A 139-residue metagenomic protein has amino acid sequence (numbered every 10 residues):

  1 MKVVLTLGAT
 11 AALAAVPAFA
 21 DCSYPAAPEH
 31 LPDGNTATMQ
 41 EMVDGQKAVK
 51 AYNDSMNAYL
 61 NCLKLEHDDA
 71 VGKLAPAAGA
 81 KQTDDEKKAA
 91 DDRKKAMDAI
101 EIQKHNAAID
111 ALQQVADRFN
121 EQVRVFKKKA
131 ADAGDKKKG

Functional and structural regions predicted by a protein language model:
M1-G8: Bacterial N-terminal signal peptides that target proteins for export
L7, A27-P28, K87: A generic short-segment signal for beta-strand/edge and adjacent turn/coil regions
A9, A15-P17: N-terminal signal peptide c-region/cleavage motif recognized by signal peptidases
A18-G72, A77: Immediate post-signal-peptide N-terminus of mature secreted/exported proteins
L74-G139: Compact alpha-helical subdomains of small soluble proteins
